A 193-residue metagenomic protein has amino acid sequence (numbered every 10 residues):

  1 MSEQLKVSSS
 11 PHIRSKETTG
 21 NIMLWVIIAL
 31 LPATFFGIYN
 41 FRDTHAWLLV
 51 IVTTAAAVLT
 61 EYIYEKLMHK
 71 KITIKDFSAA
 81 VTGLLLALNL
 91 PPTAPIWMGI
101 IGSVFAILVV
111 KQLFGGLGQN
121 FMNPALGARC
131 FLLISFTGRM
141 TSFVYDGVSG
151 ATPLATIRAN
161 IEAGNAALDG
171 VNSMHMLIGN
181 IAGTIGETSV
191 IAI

Functional and structural regions predicted by a protein language model:
M1-T54, V58, E65: N-terminal signal-anchor module of multipass membrane proteins
S10, L59-K71, I107-G118, I193: C-terminal ends of transmembrane helices
R14-M23, E65-K75, T93-A94, I178-G186: Short, amphipathic, aromatic/basic-enriched membrane-interface segments that mark the entry/exit of transmembrane
A29-T34, A57, E61, A79-A87 (+2 more regions): Hydrophobic, membrane-inserted alpha-helices
D43-A56, T93-G102, I181-V190: Structural signature of hydrophobic alpha-helical transmembrane segments
V50-L84: A glycine-rich, acidic short-motif signal
S78-A79, L84-A151: Membrane-interface helix-loop-helix junctions at boundaries between adjacent transmembrane segments
G118-I193: Long hydrophobic alpha-helical segments that form multi-pass transmembrane helix bundles in integral membrane proteins
